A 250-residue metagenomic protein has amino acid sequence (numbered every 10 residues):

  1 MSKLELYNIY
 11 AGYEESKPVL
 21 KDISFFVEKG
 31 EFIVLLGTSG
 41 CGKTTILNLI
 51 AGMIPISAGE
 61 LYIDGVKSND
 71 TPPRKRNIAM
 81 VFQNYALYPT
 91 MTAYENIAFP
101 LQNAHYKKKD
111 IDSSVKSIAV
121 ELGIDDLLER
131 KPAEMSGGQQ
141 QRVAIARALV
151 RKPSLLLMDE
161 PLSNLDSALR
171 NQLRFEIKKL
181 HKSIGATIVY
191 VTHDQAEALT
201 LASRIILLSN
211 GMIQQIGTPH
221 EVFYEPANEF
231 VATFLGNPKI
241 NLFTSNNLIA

Functional and structural regions predicted by a protein language model:
M1-L6, A11-D22, D70-P72, H105: A short, flexible loop at the N-terminus of ABC-type nucleotide-binding domains that lies
L36-T38: The feature captures the beta-strand-to-loop junction immediately N-terminal to the Walker
A51: Helix-to-loop junction immediately C-terminal to a conserved catalytic motif
S57-E60, N210: Conserved coupling/switch loops of ABC nucleotide-binding domains, chiefly the family-specific signature
G59-K67: Conserved ABC transporter NBD signature motif
R76-A79, Q83, L87-F230: ABC ATPase nucleotide-binding domains
A227-A250: ATPase nucleotide-binding modules
